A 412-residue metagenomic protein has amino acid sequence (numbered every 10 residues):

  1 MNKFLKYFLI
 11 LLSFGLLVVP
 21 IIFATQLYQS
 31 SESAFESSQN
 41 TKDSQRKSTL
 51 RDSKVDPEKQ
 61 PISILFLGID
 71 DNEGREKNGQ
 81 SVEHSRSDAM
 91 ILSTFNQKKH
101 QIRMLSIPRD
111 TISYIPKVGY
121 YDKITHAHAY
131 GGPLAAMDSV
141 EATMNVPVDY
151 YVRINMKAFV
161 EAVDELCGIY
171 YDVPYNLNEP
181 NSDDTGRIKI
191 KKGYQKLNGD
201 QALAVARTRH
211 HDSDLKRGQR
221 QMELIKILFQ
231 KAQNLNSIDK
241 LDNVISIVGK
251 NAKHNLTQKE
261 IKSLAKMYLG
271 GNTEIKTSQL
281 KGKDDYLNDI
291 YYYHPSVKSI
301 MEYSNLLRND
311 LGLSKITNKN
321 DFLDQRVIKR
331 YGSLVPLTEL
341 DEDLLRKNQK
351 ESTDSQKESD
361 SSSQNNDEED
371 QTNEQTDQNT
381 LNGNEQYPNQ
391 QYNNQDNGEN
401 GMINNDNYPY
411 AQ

Functional and structural regions predicted by a protein language model:
N2-H100, P295: Entry/capping segment at the start of metal-dependent catalytic domains with acidic active-site entry clusters
R46-R51, R75, L256-Y392, N397-Y410: C-terminal solvent-exposed extensions
V55, D164-N243: Flexible, polar/acidic helix-loop-strand segments at domain edges
K59-I62, S85-M90, K99-I107, G119 (+8 more regions): Extracytoplasmic
N72-N78, H100-M104, Y114-P116, D214 (+1 more regions): Short, solvent-exposed loop/turn elements at domain surfaces
E76-S81, Y121-G131, N145-Y150, R207-K216 (+3 more regions): Second-shell loop/turn segments in exported
R103, Y120, G132-V140, N155-A162 (+9 more regions): Stable alpha-helical elements in mature extracytoplasmic
H126-D184, I188, L235, T257 (+1 more regions): Amphipathic, coiled-coil-like alpha-helical scaffolding segments used for oligomerization/assembly
